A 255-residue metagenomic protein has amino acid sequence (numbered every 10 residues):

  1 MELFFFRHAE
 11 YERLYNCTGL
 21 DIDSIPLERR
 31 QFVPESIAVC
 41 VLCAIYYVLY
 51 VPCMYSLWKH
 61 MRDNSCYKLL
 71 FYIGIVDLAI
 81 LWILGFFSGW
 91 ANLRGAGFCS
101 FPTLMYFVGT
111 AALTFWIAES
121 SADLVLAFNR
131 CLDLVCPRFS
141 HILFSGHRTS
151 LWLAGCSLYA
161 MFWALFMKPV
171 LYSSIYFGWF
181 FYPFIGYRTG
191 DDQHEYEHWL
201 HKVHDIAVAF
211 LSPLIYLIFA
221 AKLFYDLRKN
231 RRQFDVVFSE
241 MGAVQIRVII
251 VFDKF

Functional and structural regions predicted by a protein language model:
M1-F255: Seven-transmembrane-like multi-pass membrane architecture, highlighting hydrophobic TM helices and the outer-facing
